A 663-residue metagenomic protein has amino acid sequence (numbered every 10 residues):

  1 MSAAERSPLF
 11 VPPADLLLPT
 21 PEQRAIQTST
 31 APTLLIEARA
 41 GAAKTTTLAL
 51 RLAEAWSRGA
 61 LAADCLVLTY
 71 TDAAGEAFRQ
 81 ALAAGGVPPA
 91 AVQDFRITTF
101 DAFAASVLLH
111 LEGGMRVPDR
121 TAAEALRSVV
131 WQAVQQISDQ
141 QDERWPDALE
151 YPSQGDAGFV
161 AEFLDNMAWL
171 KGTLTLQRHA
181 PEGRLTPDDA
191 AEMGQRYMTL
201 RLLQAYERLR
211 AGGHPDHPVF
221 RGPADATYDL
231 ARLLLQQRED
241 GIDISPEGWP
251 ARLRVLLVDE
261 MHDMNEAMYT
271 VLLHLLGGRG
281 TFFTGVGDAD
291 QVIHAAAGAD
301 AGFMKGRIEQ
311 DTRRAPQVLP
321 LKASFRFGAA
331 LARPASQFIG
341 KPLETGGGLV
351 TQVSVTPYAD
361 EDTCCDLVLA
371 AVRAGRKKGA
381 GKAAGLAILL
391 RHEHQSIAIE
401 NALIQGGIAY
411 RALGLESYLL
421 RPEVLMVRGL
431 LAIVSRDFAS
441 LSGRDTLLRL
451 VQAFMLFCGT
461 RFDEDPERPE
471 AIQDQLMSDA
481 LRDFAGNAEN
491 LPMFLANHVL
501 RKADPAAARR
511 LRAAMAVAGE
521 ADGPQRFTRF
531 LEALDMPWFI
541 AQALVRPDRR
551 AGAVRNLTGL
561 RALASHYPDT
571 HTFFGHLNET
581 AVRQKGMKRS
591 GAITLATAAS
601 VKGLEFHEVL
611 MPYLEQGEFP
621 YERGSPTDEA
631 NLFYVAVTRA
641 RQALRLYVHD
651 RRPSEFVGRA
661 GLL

Functional and structural regions predicted by a protein language model:
M1-R116, R333-S336, T638: P-loop NTPase Walker
S2-T47, D64-L66, P146-L257, E266-V271 (+1 more regions): Accessory N-terminal region flanking or inserted into the helicase ATPase core in nucleic-acid motor proteins
F10, E266-S354: Conserved RecA-like helicase ATPase core segment that couples NTP binding/hydrolysis to strand translocation
L34-L35, A40-L52, W56, R313-Y410: Helicase P-loop NTPase motor core
V258-M264, G287, M611: Hydrophobic residues in beta-strands of the RecA-like P-loop NTPase core, especially within AAA+ ATPase
Q310, A380-R529: ATPase/helicase motor core of nucleic-acid motors
L403, H571-F573, L577, Y613-L663: C-terminal accessory regions
T594-E622: A short beta-strand element within the Helicase C-terminal
